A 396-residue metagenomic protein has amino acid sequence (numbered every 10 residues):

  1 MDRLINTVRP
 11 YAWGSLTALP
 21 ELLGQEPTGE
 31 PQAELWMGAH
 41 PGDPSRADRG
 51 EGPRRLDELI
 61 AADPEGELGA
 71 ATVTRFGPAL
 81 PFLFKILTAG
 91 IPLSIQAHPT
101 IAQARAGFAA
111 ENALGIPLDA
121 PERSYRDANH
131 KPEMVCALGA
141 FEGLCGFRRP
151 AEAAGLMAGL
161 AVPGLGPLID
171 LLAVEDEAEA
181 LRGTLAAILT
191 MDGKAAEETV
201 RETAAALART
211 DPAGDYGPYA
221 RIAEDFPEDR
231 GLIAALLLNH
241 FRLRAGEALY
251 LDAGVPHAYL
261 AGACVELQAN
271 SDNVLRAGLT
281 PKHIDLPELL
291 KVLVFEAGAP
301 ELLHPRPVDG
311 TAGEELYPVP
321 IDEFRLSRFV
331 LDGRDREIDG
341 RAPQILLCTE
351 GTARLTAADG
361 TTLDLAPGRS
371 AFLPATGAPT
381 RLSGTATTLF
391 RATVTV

Functional and structural regions predicted by a protein language model:
M1-D211, P281-E301, L326-R328: Transition-metal
E30-Q32, A79-L80, G90, N129 (+2 more regions): A short beta-loop-beta micro-motif enriched in histidine and acidic residues
M37-A39, I86-G90, A97, P132-A140 (+4 more regions): Short, conserved beta-strand element in jelly-roll/cupin
E65-V73, E228-R244, D339, L346-A366: A short beta-strand-loop-beta hairpin characteristic of the jelly-roll/cupin
T88-P92, P99-A102, N129-E133, G139-E142 (+3 more regions): Ligand-binding loop in jelly-roll beta-barrel domains
L238-Y250, V255-Y259, A357-G377: Short acidic-glycine-tyrosine-enriched beta hairpin
A263-L316: C-terminal, non-catalytic macromolecule-binding modules
G310-G313, D322-G340, P367, T376: Conserved short histidine dyad/triad with adjacent acidic residue
